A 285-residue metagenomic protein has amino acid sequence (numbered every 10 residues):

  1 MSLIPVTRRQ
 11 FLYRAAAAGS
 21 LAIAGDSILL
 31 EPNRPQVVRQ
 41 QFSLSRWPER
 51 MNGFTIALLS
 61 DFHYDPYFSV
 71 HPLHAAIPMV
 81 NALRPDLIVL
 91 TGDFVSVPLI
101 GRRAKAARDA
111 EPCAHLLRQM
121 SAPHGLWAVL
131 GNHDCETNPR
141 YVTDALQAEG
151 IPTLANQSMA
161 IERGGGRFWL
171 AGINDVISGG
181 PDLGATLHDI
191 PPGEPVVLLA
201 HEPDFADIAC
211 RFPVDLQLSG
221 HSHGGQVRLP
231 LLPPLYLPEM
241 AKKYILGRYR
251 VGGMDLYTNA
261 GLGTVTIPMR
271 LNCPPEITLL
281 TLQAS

Functional and structural regions predicted by a protein language model:
M1-G19: N-terminal secretory signal peptides and thylakoid transit peptides that target proteins across membranes
A24-R39: Aromatic-capped interface at the extracytoplasmic side of an N-terminal signal-anchor transmembrane helix
V38-Q41, D109-D182, T186-I190: Extended active-site neighborhood of metal-dependent phosphoesterases/phosphodiesterases
Q41-F68, I173-L199: Mobile, glycine- and charge-enriched loop segments and immediately flanking short secondary-structure elements within
L44-I56, M159-L170, V251-D255: Beta-strand-turn-beta hairpins that frame and shape the catalytic cleft of phosphate-ester-processing enzymes
F54-V142: Membrane-embedded segments
L59-S60, I88-G92, G125-N132, L154-N156 (+3 more regions): Active-site neighborhood of phospho(di)ester-bond hydrolases with catalytic His/Asp-centered motifs
P203-T278: Conserved beta-sheet core of the metallophosphoesterase superfamily
